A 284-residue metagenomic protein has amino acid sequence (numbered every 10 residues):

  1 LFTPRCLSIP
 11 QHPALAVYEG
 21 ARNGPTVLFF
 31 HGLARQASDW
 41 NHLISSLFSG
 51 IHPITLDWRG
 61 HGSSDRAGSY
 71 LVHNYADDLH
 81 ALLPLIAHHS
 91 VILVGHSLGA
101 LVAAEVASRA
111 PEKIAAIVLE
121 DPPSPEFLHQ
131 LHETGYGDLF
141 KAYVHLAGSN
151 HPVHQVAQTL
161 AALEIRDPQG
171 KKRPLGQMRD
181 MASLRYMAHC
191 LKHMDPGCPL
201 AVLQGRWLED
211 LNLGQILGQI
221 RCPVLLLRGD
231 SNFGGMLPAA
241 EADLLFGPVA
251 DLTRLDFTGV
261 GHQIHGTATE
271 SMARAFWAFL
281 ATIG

Functional and structural regions predicted by a protein language model:
L1-V27, F48-I51, H88-H89, A115 (+3 more regions): Alpha/beta-hydrolase fold catalytic core
Y18, T55-L98, R274: Active-site loop/oxyanion-hole signature of alpha/beta-hydrolase fold enzymes
Y18-R66: Conserved HGGG/HGGXW glycine-rich cap/lid loop of the alpha/beta-hydrolase fold
H89-H132: Conserved hydrolase catalytic core segment
I117-Q155: Flexible "cap/lid" loop of the alpha/beta hydrolase fold
L128-E133, S149-I216: Conserved alpha/beta-hydrolase catalytic His-Asp/Glu region
Q219-V260: Conserved loop-alpha-helix segment in the C-terminal half of the alpha/beta-hydrolase fold that carries the catalytic
V260-T269: Catalytic histidine-centered segment of alpha/beta-hydrolase-like enzymes
